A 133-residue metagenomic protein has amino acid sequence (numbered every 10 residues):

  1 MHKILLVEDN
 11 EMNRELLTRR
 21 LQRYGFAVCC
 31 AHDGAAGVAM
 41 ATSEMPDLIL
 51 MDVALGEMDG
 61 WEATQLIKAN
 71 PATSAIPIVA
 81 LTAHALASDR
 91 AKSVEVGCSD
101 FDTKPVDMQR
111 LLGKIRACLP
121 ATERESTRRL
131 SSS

Functional and structural regions predicted by a protein language model:
E8: Conserved acidic carboxylate
E15-R23: Charged docking surfaces used in two-component/phosphorelay signaling
T18, V94, V106-I115: C-terminal output helix
G25-H32, M40: Short hydrophobic/Thr-rich beta-strand motif most characteristic of the beta2 strand and flanking loop of CheY-like
E44-L50, L55: Active-site beta3 strand of CheY-like receiver
G56, S74, L86: The feature encodes the CheY-like receiver
